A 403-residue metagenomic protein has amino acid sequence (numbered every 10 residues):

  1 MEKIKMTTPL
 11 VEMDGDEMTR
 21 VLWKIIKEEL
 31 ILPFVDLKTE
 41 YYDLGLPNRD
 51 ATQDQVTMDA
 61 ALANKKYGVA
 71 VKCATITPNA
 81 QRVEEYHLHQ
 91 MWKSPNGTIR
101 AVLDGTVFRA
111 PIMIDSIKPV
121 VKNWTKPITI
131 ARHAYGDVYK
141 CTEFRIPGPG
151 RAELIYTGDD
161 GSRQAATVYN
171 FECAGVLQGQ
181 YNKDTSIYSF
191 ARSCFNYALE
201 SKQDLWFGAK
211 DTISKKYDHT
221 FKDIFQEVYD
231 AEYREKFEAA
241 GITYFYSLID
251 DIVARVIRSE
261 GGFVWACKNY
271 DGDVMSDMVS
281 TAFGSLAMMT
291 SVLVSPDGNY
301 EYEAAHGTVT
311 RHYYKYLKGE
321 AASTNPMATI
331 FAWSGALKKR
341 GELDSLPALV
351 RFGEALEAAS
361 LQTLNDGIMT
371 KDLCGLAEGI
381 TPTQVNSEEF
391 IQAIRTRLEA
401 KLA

Functional and structural regions predicted by a protein language model:
E2-T8, M18, L22-W23, E28-Q53 (+1 more regions): N-terminal alpha-helical transmembrane segments of multi-pass membrane transport and channel/translocase proteins
M6-I25, E29, L154-S247: Glycine-rich phosphate/diphosphate-binding loop of Rossmann-like nucleotide-binding domains
V35-Y41, S201-A209, Y233-Y246, G341-G353 (+1 more regions): Flexible, glycine/charged-enriched surface loops at secondary-structure junctions
L46-A60, K222-F263: N-terminal small/polar loop signature for handling phosphorylated ligands or for N-terminal nucleophile
P47-D159, R163, Y270-V274: N-terminal glycine-rich phosphate/adenylate-binding segment common to multiple enzyme folds
V256-A355, Q362-T363: Glycine-rich phosphate/nucleotide-binding loop
K318-T324, E342-A403: Internal helix-turn-beta structural module
